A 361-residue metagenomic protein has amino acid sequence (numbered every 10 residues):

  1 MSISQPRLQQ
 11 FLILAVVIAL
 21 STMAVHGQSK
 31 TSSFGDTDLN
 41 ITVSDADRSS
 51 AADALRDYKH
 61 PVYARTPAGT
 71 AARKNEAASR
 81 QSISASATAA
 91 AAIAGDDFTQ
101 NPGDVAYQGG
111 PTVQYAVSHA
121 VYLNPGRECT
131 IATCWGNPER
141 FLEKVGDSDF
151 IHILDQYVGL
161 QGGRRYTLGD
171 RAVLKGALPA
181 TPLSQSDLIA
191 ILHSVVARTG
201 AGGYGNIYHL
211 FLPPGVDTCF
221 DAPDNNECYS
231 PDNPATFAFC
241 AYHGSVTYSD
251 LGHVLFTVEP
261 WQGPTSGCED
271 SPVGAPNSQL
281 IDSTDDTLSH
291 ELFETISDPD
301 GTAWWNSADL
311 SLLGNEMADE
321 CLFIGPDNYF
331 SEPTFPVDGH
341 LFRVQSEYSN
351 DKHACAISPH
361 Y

Functional and structural regions predicted by a protein language model:
S2-L12: Bacterial N-terminal signal peptides that target proteins for export
L12-T22: Bacterial N-terminal signal peptides
H26-A106, E143-G159, G163: N-terminal zymogen propeptides
Q114-S118, G203-Y208, G252-L255: Loop/turn elements at helix/coil->beta-strand transitions in domains of secreted/extracellular proteins
V117, G126-G176: Active-site-surrounding "flap" and adjacent substrate/cofactor-binding loops of secreted or lumenal enzymes, prototyped
G163-Y248: Active-site-proximal segments of metallohydrolase catalytic domains
Y229-D282, D298-Y361: Metalloprotease/metallohydrolase-associated module, dominated by Zn2+-dependent proteases
D286-D298: Active-site recognition of the HExxH zinc-binding catalytic motif
